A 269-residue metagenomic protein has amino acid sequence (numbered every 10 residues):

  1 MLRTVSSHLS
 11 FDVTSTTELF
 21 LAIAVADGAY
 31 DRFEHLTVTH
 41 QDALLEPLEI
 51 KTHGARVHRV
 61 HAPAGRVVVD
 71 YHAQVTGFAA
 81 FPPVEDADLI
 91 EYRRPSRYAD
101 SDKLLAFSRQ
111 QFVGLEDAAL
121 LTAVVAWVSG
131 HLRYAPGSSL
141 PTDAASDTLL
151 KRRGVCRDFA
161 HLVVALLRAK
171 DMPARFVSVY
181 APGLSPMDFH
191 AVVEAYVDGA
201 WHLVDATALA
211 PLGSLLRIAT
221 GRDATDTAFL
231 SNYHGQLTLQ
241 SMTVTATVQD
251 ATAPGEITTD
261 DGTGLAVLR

Functional and structural regions predicted by a protein language model:
M1-F78: Intrinsically disordered, low-complexity N-terminal segments that are enriched in acidic
T16-E18, Y30, F78-P82, H202-V204 (+2 more regions): Intrinsically disordered, low-complexity acidic/polar segments
L21, A62, G77, D100 (+5 more regions): Generic structural "secondary-structure junction" signal
A24-A26, V84-E91, T207-P211, Y233-G235: Short intrinsically disordered coil segments
D42-E49, A55-V60, Q74-T76, K103-F112 (+4 more regions): Low-complexity, flexible helical/coil segments
A79, P83, D88-G154, L162 (+3 more regions): Secondary-structure boundary elements
A126, D158-Q240: Hydrophobic/aromatic-rich core segments of domains that either
R269: Active-site/ligand-binding-proximal alpha/beta "capping" segment
